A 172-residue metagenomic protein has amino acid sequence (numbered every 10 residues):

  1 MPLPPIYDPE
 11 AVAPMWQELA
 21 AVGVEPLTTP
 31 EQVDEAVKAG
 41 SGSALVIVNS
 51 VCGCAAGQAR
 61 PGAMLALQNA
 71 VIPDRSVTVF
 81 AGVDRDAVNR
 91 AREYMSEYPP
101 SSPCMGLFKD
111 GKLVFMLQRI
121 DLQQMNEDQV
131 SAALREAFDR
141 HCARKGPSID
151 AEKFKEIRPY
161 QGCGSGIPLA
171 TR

Functional and structural regions predicted by a protein language model:
M1-G42, V88-R92, S96-S101, G106-R172: Non-globular targeting/processing and membrane-anchoring segments
P5, L19, E35-A70: Local sequence-structure signature of Cys/Sec-based thiol-disulfide redox active-site neighborhoods
L27, I47-N49, V71-R90: Thiol-based oxidoreductase modules, predominantly thioredoxin-like and allied folds used for disulfide exchange
Q68-P73, N126: Short cysteine/histidine-rich metal-coordination sites, predominantly Zn2+-binding motifs
